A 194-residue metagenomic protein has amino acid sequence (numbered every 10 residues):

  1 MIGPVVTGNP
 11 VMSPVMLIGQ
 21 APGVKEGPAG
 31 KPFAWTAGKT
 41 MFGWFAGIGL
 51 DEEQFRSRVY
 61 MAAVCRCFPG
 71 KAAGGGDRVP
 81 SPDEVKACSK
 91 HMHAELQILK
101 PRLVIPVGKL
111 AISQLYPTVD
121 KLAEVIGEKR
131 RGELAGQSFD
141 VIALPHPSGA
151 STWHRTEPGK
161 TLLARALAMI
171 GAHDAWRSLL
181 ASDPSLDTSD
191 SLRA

Functional and structural regions predicted by a protein language model:
M1, L192-A194: Accessible peptide chain termini
M1-E128, E133-D183: A polyanion-binding, active-site-adjacent surface
S182-L192: Short, basic, low-complexity termini and linkers enriched in Ser/Thr/Gly/Pro that act as targeting/leader peptides
